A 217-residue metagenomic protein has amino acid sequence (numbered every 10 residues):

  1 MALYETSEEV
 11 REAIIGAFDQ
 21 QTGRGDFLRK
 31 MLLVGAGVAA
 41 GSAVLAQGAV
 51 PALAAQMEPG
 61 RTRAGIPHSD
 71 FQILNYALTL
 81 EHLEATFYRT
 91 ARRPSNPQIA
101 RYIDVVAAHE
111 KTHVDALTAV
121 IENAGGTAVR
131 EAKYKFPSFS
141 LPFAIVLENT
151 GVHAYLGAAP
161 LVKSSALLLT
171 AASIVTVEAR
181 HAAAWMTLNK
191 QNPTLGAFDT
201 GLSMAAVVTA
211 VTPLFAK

Functional and structural regions predicted by a protein language model:
A2-T22, L32-L33, A43-K217: All-alpha RGS (Regulator of G-protein Signaling) helical domain and cognate RGS-like helical scaffolds
